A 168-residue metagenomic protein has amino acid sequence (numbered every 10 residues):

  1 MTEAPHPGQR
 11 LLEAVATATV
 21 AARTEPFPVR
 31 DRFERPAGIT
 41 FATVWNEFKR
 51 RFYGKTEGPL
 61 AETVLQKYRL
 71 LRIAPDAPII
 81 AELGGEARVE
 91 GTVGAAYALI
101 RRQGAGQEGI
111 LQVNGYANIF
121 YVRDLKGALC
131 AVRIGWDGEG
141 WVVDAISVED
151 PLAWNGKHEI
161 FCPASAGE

Functional and structural regions predicted by a protein language model:
M1-R88, A95-E168: A binding-site-centric feature that preferentially detects glycan-recognition modules on secreted/surface proteins
